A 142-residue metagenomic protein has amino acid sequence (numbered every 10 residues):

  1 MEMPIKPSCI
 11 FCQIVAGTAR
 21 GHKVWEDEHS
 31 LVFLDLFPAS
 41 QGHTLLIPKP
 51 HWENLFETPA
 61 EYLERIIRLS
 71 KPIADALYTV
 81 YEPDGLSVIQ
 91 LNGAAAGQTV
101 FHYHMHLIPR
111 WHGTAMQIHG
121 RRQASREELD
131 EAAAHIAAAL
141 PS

Functional and structural regions predicted by a protein language model:
M1-S142: HIT superfamily nucleotide-processing domains
